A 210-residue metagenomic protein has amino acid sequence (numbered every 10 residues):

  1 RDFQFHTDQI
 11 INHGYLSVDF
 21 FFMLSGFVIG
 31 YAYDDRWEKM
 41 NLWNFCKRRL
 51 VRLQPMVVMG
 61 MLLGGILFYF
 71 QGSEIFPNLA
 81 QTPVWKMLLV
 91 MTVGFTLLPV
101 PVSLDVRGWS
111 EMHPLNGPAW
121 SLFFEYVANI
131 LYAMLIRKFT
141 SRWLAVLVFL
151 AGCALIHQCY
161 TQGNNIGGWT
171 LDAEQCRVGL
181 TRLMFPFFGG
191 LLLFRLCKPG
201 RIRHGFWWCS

Functional and structural regions predicted by a protein language model:
R1-D35, V51-V58, T181: Functionally critical transmembrane alpha-helices in membrane proteins and complexes, commonly lining
F5-N12, N78-T82, T170-G179: Non-cytosolic membrane-interface motifs at loop->transmembrane helix junctions
H6, L53-Y126, A154-G163: Membrane-interface helix-loop-helix regions
S17-D34, S121-R137, V146-G205, S210: Specific transmembrane alpha-helix
I29-R49, G72-A80: Membrane-helix interface linkers and caps
L42-K47, L88, N116, V127 (+1 more regions): Alpha-helical membrane-protein architecture signal
W43-L53, L79-L88, H204-S210: Interfacial transmembrane-helix boundary/kink motif in multi-pass membrane proteins
N44-F45, L53, S121, L144-V146: Alpha-helical transmembrane segments and their helix-entry boundary regions
